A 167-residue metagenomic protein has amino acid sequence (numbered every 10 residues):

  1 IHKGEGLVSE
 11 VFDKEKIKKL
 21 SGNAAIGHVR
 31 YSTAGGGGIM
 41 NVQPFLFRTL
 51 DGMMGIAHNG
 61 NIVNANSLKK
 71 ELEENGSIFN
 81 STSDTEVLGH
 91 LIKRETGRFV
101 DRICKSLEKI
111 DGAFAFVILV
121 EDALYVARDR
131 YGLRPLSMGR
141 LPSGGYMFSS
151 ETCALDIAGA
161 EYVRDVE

Functional and structural regions predicted by a protein language model:
I1-V166: Conserved short alpha-helical segments that host acidic/polar catalytic motifs at enzyme active sites
